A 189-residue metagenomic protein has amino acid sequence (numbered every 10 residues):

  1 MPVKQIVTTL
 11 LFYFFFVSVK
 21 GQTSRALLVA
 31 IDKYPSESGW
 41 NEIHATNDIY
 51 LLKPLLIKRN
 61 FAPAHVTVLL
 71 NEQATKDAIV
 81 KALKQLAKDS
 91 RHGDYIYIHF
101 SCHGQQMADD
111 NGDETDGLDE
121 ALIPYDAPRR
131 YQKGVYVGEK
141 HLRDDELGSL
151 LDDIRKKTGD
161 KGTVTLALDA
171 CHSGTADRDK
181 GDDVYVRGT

Functional and structural regions predicted by a protein language model:
M1-V7: Bacterial N-terminal signal peptides that target proteins for export
L10-K20: Hydrophobic h-region of N-terminal signal peptides that target proteins for export in Gram-negative bacteria
G21-T23, D77-S101, Q106-G181: Caspase-like (clan CD) cysteine peptidase catalytic core
A26-L28, V68, L166-L168: Structural beta-sheet core signal
L27-S38, H65, Q132: Acidic/histidine-rich, surface-exposed loop or edge segments in extracytoplasmic proteins
P35-Y50: Glycine- and acidic-residue-enriched helix-capping/strand-helix junction motifs
Y50-H65: Signal peptide-proximal N-terminal region of secreted/periplasmic/extracellular or secretory-lumen proteins
V66-K76: Short beta->alpha junction loops
